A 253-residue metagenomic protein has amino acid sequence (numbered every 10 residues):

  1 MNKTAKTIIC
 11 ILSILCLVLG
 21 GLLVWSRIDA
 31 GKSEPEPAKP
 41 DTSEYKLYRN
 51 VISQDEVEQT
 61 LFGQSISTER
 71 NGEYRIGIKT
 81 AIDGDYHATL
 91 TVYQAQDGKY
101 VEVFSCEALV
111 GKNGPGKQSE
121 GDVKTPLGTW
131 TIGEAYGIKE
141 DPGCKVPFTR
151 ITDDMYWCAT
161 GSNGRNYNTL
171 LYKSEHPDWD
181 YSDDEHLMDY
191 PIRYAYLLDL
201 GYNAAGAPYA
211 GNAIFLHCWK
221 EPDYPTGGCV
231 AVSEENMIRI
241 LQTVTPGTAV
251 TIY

Functional and structural regions predicted by a protein language model:
M1-I14: N-terminal Sec-pathway targeting helices
M1-K3, L22, E34, S53: Generic signature of intrinsically disordered, low-complexity, basic-rich segments and short cationic peptides
K3-T4, D29, P37, N212: Residue-level detector of intrinsically disordered, flexible termini and proteolytic processing junctions
G21-P40: Sec-dependent signal peptide cleavage junction
E36-T226, M237-T248, Y253: Cell wall/extracellular polymer interaction/catalysis modules
C229: Short cysteine clusters
S233: Conserved "landmark" site that anchors the functional core of diverse proteins
